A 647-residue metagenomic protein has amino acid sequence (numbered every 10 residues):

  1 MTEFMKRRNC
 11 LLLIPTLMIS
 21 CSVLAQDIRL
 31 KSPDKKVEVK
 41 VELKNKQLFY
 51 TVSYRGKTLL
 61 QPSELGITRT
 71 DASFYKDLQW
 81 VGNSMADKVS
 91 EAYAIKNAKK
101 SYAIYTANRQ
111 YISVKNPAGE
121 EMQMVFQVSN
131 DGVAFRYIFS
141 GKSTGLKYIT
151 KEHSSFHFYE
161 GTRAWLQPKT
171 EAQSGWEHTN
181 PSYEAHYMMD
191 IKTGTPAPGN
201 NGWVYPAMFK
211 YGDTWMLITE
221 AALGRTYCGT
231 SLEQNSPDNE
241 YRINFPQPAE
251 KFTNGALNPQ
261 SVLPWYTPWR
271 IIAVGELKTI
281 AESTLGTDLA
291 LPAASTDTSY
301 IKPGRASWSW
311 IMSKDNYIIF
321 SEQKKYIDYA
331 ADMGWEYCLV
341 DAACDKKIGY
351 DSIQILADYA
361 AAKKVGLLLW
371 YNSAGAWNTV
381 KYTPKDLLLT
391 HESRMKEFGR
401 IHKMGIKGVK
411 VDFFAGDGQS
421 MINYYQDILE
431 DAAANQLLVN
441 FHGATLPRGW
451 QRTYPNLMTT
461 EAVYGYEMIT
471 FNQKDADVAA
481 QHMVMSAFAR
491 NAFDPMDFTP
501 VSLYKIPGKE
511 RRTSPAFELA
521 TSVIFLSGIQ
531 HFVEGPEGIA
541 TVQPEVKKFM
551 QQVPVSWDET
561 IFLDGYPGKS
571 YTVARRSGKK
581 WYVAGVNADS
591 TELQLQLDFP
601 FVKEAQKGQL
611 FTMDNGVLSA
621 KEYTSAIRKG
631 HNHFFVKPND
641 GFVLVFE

Functional and structural regions predicted by a protein language model:
M1-D27: Bacterial Sec-dependent N-terminal signal peptides
D27-G286: N-terminal accessory beta-strand-rich subdomains and adjacent acidic, glycine-rich linkers that precede catalytic cores
I112, E534-Y582, V586, G616-E622: Glycan-recognition and catalytic regions of carbohydrate-active enzymes
Y137, A330, D412, V439 (+2 more regions): Conserved, mostly hydrophobic/aromatic
S261-M333, Y337: An acidic-aromatic substrate-binding cleft motif
D341-S514: Aromatic- and carboxylate-enriched substrate-binding clefts and catalytic-loop regions of carbohydrate-active enzymes
Y566-K603, N639-V645: Carbohydrate-binding surface patches
T624-E647: C-terminal beta-strand-rich structural cap/linker in extracellular carbohydrate-active enzymes
